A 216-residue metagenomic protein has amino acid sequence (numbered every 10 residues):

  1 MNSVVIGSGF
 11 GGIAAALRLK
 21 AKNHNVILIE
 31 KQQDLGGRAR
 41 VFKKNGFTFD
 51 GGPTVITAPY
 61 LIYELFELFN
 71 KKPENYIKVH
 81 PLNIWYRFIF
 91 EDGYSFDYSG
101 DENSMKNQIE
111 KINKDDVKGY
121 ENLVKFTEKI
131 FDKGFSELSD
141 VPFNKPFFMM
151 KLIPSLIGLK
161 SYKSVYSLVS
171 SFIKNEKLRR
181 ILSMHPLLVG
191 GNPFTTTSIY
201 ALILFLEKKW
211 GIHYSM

Functional and structural regions predicted by a protein language model:
M1-K129: N-terminal glycine-rich phosphate/pyrophosphate-binding loop and immediately adjacent elements
G7, I153, I157, S215-M216: Conserved aromatic-histidine-acidic binding/catalytic patches
I29-Q32, T197-I203: Active-site-adjacent bridging/hinge elements
K44-T48, L188-G190, G211-Y214: A short glycine/serine-rich beta->alpha loop
E67, S183, A201-L204: Generic alpha-helical structural context detector
E91-T197: Rossmann-like flavin
L202-M216: Helical element adjacent to the flavin cofactor pocket in flavoenzyme catalytic cores
